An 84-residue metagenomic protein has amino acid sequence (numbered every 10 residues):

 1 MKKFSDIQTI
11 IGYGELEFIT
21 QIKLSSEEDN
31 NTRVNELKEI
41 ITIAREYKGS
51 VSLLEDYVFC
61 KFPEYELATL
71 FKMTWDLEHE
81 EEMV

Functional and structural regions predicted by a protein language model:
M1-L54: The feature represents the first ordered module of a protein
S52-V84: Short, compact, well-ordered microdomains
